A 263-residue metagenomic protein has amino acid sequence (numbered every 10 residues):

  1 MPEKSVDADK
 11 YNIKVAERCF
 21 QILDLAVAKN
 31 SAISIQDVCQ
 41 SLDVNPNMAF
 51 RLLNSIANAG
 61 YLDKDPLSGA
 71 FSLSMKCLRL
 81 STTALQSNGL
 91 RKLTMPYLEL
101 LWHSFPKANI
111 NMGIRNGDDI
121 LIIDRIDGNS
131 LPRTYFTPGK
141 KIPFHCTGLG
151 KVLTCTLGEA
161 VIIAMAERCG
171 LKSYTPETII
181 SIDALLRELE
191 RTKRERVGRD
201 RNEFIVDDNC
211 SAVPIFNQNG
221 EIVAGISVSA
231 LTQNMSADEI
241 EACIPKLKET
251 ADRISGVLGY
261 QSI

Functional and structural regions predicted by a protein language model:
P2-S87, K92, D252, G256-Y260: N-terminal helix-turn-helix
N12-A16, A70, S74, S87 (+6 more regions): Short, structured helix-loop boundary elements
P66, R115, F216-Q218: Short, acidic, Ser/Thr-enriched surface-loop or helix-capping motifs
L98-P106: Short regulatory alpha-helical segment in sensory/regulatory domains of signaling proteins that mediates
K107-I114, I120-L121: Short, hydrophobic-rich beta-strand element in sensory/regulatory alpha-beta domains
D124-I126, I226: Short hydrophobic alpha-helix segments
P132-F204: Short, solvent-exposed recognition segments
T178-T250: Extended hydrophobic
